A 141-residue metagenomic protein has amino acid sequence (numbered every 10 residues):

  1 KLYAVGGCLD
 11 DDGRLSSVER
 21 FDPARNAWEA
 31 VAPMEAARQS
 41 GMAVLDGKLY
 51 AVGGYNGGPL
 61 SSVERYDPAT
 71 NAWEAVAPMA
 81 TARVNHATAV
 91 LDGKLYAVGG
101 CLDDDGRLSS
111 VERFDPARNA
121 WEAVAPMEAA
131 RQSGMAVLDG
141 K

Functional and structural regions predicted by a protein language model:
K1-K141: Kelch-like beta-propeller repeat domains
